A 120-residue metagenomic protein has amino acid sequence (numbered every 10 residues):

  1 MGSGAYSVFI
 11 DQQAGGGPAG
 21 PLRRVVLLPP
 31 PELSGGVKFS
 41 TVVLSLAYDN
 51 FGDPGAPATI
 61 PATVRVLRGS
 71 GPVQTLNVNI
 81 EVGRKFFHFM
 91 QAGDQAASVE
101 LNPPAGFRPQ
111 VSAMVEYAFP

Functional and structural regions predicted by a protein language model:
M1-A19: Glycan-recognition and processing domains
P18-G35: Short beta-strands within extracellular/lumenal beta-sheet-rich domains
S34-V43: Extended extracellular/luminal ectodomain segments enriched in beta-structured repeat modules
Y48-T59, G106-R108: Extended, low-complexity, turn-rich repeat/linker tracts enriched in Gly/Pro/Ser/Thr and Asp/Glu that occur
P54-S70: Short, surface-exposed beta-strand/strand-loop-strand elements in extracellular ectodomains
N79-D94: Beta-sandwich interaction modules
Q91-P104: Noncatalytic modules at the cell exterior or secretory-pathway interfaces, chiefly beta-strand-rich lectin/adhesion
G106-P120: Exposed low-complexity, polar/acidic, P/S/T/G-rich flexible segments that act as propeptides, protease-susceptible
